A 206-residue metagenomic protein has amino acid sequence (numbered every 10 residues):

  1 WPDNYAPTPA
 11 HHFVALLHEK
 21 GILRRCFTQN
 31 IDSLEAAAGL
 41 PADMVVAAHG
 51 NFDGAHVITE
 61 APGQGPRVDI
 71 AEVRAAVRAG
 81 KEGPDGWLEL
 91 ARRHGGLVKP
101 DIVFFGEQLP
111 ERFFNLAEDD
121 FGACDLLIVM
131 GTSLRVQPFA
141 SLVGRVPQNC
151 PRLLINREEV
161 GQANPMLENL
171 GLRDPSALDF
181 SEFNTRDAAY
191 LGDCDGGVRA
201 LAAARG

Functional and structural regions predicted by a protein language model:
W1-G206: Conserved catalytic alpha/beta core of Sir2/sirtuin-type deacylases, generalized to analogous enzyme cores that bind
